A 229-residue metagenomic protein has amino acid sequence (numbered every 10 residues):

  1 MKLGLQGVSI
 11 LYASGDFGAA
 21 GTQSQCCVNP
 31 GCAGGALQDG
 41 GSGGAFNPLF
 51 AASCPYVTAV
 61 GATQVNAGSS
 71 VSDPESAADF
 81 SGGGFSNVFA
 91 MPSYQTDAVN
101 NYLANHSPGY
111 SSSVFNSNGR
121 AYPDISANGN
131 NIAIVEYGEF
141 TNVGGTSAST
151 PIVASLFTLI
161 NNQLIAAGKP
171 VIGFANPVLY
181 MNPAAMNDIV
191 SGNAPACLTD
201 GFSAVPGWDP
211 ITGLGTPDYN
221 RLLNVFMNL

Functional and structural regions predicted by a protein language model:
M1-L229: Extracellular protease catalytic domains of secreted zymogens
